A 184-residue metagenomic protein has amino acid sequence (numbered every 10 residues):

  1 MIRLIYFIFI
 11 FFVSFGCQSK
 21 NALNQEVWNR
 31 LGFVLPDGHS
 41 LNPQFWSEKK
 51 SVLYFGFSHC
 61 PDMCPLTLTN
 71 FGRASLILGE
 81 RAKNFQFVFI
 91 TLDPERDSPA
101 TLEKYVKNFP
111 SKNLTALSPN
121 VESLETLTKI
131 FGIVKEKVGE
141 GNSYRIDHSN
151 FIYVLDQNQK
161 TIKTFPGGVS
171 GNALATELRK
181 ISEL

Functional and structural regions predicted by a protein language model:
M1-V34, R179-L184: N-terminal targeting signals for export/organelle localization
W28-N29, K50-S51, S149-N150: Short loop/turn microsegments at loop-to-beta-strand junctions
G32-S51, S75: A short beta-strand-turn-helix
Q44-P65, F71: Short active-site neighborhood of thiol/selenol oxidoreductases, capturing the structured segment around
K50, L66-I90, K107: Conserved helix-turn-beta segment immediately C-terminal to the redox Cys motif in thioredoxin-like folds
N84-D97, N113-E122: Thiol-based oxidoreductase modules, predominantly thioredoxin-like and allied folds used for disulfide exchange
K104-S149: Short, internal strand/loop/helix patches that form the active-site neighborhood or redox-interaction surface
E140-L184: Thiol-/selenol-based redox modules, centered on thioredoxin-like and closely related oxidoreductase domains
